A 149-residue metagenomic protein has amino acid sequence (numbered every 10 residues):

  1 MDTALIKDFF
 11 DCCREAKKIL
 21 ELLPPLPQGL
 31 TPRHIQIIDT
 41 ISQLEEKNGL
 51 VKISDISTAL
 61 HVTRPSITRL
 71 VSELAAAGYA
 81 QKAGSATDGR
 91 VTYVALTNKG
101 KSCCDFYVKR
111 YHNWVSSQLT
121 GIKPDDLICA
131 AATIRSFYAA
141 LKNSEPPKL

Functional and structural regions predicted by a protein language model:
M1-P32, D39: N-terminal leader segment of winged-helix/HTH proteins
K7, C12, K109-L149: Terminal interaction helix/tail motif
Q36-S42, S102: Pre-recognition alpha-helix immediately N-terminal to the DNA-recognition helix within helix-turn-helix or winged-helix
I53: Helix-turn-helix DNA-binding elements, focusing on the entry/boundary residues of the two helices that contact DNA
S57: The alpha-helix within a helix-turn-helix
P65: Key DNA-contact positions within bacterial/archaeal DNA-binding proteins
S72-C129: Charged, amphipathic alpha-helical coiled-coil/dimerization segments
